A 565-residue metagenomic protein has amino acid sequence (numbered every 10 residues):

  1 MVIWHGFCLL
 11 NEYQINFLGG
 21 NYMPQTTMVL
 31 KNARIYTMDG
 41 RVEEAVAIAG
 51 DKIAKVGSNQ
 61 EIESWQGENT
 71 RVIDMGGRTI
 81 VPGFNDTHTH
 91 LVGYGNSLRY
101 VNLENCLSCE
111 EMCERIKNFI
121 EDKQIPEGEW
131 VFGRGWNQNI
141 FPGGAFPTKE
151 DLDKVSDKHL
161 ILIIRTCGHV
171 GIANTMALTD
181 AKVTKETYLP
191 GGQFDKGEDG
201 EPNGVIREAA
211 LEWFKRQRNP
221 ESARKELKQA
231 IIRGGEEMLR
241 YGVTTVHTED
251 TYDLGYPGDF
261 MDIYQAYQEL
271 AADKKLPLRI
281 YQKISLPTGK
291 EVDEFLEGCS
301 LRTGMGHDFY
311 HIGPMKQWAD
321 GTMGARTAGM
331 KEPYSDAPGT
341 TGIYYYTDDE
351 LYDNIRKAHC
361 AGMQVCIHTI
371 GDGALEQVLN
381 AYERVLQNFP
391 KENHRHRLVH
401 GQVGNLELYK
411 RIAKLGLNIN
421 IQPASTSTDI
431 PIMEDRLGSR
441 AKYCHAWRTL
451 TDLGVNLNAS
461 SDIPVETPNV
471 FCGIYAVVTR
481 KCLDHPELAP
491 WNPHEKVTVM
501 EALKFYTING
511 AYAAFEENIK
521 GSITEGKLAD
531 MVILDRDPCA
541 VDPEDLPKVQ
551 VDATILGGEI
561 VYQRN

Functional and structural regions predicted by a protein language model:
I3-Y22: Short, Lys/Arg-enriched N-terminal segments with co-localized hydrophobic residues within the first ~10-30 amino acids
Q25-K31, M38-E297, Q317, T322-I370 (+6 more regions): Divalent metal-binding segments
Y36-D39, H307-D308, Y512, P543-L546: Short loop/turn motifs at secondary-structure junctions and domain boundaries
K275-G313, R395-G401, E434-N456: Phosphate/diphosphate-binding loops
T303-M305, A413-G416: Structural alpha-helical segments in enzyme catalytic/regulatory domains
F309-T327, L417-T426: Non-cysteine beta-strand/loop elements that form the S-adenosyl-L-methionine
R356-C366, I370-H396, H400-G401, L406-K410 (+4 more regions): His/Asp/Glu-enriched, well-ordered alpha-helical/loop segment that forms or immediately abuts the divalent-metal
